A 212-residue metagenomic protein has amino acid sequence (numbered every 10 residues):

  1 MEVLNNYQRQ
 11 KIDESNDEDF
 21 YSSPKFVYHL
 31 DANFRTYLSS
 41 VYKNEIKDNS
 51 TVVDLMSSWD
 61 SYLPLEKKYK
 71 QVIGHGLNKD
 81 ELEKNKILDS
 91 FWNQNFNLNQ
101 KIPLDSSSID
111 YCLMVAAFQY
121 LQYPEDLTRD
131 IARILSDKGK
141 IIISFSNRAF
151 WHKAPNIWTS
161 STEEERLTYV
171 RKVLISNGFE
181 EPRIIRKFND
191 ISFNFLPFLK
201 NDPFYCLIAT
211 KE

Functional and structural regions predicted by a protein language model:
M1-K47: Class I SAM-dependent methyltransferase Rossmann-like catalytic core, especially the SAM/SAH-binding loop
Y37, S161-R186: Short alpha-helix
N44-I102: Class I SAM-dependent methyltransferase SAM/SAH-binding core
N99-C112: A short acidic, Gly/Pro-enriched loop at the edge of an enzyme's catalytic core that lines a small-molecule cofactor
D110-E125: A short SAM/SAH-binding and catalytic strip from SAM-dependent methyltransferases
E125-K140: A short glycine-rich, Lys/Arg-flanked "PGG" loop and its adjoining helix->strand segment in the class I
I141-R171: Conserved class I S-adenosyl-L-methionine
G178, S192-E212: Core SAM-dependent methyltransferase catalytic element
